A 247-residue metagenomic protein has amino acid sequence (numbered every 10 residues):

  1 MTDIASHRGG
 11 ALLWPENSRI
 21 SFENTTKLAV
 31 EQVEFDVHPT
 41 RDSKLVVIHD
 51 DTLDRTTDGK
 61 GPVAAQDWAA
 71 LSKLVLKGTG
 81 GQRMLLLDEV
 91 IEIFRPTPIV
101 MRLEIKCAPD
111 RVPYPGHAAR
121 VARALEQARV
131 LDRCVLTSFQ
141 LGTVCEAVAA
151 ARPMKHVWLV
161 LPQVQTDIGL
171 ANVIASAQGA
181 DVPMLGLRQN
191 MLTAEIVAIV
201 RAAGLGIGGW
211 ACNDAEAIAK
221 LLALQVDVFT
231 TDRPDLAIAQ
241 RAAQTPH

Functional and structural regions predicted by a protein language model:
M1-H247: Phosphate-group recognition and catalysis centered on beta-loop-alpha active-site segments
